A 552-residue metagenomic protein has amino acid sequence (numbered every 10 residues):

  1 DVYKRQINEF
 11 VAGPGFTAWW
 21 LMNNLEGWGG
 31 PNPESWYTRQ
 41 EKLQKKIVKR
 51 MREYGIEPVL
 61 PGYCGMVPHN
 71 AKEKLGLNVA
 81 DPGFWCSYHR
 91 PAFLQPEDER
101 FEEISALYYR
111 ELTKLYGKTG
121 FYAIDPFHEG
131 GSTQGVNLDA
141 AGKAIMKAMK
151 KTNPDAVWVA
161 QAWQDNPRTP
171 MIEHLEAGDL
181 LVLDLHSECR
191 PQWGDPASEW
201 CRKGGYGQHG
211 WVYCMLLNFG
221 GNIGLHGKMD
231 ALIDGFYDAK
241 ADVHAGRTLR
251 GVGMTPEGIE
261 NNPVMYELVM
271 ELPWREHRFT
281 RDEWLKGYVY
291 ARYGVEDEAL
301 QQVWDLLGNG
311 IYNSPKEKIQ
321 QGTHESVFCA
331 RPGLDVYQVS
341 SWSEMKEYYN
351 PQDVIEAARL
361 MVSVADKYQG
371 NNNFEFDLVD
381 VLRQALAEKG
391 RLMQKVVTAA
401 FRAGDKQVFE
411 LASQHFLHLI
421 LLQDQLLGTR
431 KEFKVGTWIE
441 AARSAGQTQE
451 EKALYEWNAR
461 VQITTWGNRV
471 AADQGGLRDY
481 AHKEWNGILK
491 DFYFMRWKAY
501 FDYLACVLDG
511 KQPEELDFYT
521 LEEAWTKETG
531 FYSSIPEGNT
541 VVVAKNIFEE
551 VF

Functional and structural regions predicted by a protein language model:
D1-L25, G29-G308, N313-P315, Q320-H324 (+5 more regions): Catalytic-core regions of glycoside hydrolase
W28, F374, Q394: Acidic/histidine-rich, surface-exposed loop or edge segments in extracytoplasmic proteins
E347-M361, A365, D380-R402: C-terminal substrate/ligand-recognition segments
V364-L378, L426-A441: Short, solvent-exposed, charged loop/turn and helix-capping segments that join or cap alpha-helices on peripheral
N373-A387, R391, H415, A441: Extended non-globular C-terminal regions
L382, D424-Q425: Substrate-recognition/cap regions that form aromatic- and gly/pro-loop-enriched pockets for small-molecule ligands
W485-F552: Extended, compositionally biased alpha-helical segments that mediate assembly or anchoring
